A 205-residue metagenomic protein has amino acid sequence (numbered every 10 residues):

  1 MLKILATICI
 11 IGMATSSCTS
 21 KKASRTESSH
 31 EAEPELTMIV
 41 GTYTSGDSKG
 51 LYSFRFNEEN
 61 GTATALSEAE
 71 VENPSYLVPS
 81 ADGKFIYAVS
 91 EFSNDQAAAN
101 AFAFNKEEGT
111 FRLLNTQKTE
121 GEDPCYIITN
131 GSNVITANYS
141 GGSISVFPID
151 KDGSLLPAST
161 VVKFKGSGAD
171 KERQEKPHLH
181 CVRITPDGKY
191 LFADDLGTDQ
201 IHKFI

Functional and structural regions predicted by a protein language model:
M1-E33: Bacterial Sec-dependent N-terminal signal peptides
R25-F56: An edge-strand/N-cap motif at the start of beta-rich repeat modules
E33-P34, P79-G83, T129-G131, P186-D187: Residue-level detector of Asp-centered blade-edge/turn motifs that repeat once per structural unit in beta-propeller
P34, D47, N73-S75, D123 (+1 more regions): Beta-rich catalytic cores
T44-D47, F92-Q96, S140-S143, T198-Q200: Short glycine/acidic-enriched loop and turn motifs that connect beta-strands
R55-G61, F102-G109, F147-L156, I205: Short loop/turn segments immediately following beta-strands, especially the blade-tip and inter-blade linker loops
G109-C181: Asp-box/WD-like beta-propeller blade repeats and closely related beta-sheet repeat scaffolds
